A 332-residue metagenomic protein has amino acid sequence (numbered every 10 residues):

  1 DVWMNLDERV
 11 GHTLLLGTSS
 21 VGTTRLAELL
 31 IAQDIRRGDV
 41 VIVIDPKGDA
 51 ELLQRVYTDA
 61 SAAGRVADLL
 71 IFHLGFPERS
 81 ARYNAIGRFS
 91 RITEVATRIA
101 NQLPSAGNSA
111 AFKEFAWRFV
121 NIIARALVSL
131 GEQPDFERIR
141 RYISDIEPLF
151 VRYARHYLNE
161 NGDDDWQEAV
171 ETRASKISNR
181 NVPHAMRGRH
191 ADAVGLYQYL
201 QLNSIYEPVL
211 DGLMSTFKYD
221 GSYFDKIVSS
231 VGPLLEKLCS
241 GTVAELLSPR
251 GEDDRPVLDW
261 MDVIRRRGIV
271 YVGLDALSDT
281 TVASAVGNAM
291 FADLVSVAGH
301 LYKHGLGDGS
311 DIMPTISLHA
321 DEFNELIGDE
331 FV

Functional and structural regions predicted by a protein language model:
D1-V2: N-terminal pre-Walker A segment at the start of P-loop NTPase domains
L6-R9, L16-V332: P-loop NTPase motor domains
